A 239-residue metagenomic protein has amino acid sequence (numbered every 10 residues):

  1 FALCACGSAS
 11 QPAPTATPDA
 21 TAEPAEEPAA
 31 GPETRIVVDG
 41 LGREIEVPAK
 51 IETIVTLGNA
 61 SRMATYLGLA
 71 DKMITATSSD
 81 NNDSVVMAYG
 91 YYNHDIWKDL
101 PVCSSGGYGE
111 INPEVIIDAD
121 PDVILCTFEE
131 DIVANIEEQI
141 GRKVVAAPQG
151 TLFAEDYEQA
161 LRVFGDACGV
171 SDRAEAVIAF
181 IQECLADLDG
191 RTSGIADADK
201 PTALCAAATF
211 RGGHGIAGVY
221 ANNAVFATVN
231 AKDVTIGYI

Functional and structural regions predicted by a protein language model:
C6-M63, D172-C205: Bacterial Sec-exported substrate-binding components of ABC uptake systems
A22-E26, V234-I239: Short, intrinsically disordered, charge-balanced linker/junction segments flanking boundaries in proteins
V37, E44, V133-H214, A224 (+1 more regions): Extracytoplasmic substrate-binding proteins
E44-K50, H94-C103, V229-Y238: A local structural motif
L57-V115, A119, V123: A short, structured surface patch at a secondary-structure boundary
N59-M63, S79-N82, V123-L125, E129-V133 (+3 more regions): Solvent-exposed loop/turn segments at secondary-structure junctions within structured extracellular/periplasmic domains
E114-A119, V123-A134, K143-V145, Q159: Active-site-adjacent structural elements in enzyme catalytic domains
